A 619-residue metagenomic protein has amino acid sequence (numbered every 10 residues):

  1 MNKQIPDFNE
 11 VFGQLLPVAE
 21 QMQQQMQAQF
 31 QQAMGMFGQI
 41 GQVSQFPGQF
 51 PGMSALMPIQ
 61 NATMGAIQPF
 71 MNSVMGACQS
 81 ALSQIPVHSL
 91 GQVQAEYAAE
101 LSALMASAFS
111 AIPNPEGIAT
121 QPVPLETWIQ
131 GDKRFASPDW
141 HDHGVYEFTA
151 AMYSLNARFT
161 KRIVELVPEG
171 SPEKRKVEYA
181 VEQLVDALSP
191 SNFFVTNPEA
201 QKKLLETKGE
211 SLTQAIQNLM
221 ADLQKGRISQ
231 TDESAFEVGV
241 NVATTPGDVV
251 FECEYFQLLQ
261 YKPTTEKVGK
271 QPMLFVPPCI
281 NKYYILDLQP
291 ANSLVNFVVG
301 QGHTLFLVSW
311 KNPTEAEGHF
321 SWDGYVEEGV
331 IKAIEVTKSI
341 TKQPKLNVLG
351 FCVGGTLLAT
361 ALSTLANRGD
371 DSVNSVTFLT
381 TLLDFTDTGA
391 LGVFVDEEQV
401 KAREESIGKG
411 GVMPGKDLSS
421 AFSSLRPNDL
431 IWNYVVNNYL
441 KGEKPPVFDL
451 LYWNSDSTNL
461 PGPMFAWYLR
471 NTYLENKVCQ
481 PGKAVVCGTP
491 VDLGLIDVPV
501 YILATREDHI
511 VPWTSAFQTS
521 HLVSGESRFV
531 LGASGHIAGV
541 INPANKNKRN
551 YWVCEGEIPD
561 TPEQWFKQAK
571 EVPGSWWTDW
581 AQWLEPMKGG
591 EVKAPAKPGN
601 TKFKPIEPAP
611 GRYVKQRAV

Functional and structural regions predicted by a protein language model:
M1-Q257, V268-G269, F306, T519 (+4 more regions): Amphipathic, low-complexity, repeat-rich surface-exposed segments
V164-K202, S339, Q343, L357 (+3 more regions): Alpha/beta-hydrolase-fold enzymes
G269-C279: Short beta-strand element of the alpha/beta-hydrolase
D287-L305: Short amphipathic alpha-helix adjacent to the substrate-entry channel of hydrolases
E317-T341: Alpha/beta-hydrolase active-site loop
I334-G354: Alpha/beta-hydrolase fold nucleophile elbow
I502-A504, D508: Short beta-strand/loop motif that positions the catalytic acidic residue of the alpha/beta-hydrolase fold
P512-L522, A533: Short alpha-helix in the alpha/beta-hydrolase fold that links the catalytic acid
